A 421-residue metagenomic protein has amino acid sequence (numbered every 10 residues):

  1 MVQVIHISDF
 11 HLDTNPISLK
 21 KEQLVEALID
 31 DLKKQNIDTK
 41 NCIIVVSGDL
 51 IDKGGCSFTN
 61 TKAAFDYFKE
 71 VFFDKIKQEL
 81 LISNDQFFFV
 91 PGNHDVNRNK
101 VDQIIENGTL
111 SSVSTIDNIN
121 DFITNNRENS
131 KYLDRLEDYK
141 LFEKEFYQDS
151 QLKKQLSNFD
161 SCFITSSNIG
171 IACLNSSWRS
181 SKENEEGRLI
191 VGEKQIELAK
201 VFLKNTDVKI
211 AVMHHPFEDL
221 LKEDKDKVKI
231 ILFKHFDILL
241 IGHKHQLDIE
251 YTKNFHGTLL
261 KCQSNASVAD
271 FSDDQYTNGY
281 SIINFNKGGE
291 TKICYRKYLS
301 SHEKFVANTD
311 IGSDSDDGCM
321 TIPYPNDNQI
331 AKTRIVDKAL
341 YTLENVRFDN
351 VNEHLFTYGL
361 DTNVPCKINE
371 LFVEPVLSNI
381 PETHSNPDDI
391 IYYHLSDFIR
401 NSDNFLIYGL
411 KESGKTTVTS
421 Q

Functional and structural regions predicted by a protein language model:
M1-I5, N158-C173, V208, K253-L260 (+1 more regions): Beta-strand-turn-beta hairpins that frame and shape the catalytic cleft of phosphate-ester-processing enzymes
M1-Y67, F72-F87, N97-R98, L198-N205: N-terminal active-site segment of His-dependent metallophosphoesterases
D13-P16, I51-G55, F89-I104, S181-K182 (+3 more regions): Active-site environment of divalent metal-dependent phosphoester hydrolases
D66-I190: Extended active-site neighborhood of metal-dependent phosphoesterases/phosphodiesterases
S166, D219-G289: Conserved beta-sheet core of the metallophosphoesterase superfamily
S176-L240, K244, I249: Active-site-proximal segments of metal-dependent phosphoesterases and phosphodiesterases across multiple
N284-A339: A short C-terminal boundary segment appended to hydrolase-like catalytic domains
K332-Q421: P-loop NTP-binding cores centered on the Walker
